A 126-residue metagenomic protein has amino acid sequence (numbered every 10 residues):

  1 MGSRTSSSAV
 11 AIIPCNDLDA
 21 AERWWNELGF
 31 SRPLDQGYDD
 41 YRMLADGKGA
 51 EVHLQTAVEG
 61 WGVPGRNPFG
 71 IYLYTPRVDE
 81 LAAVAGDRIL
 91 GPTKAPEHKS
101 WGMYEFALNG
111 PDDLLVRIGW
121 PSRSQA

Functional and structural regions predicted by a protein language model:
M1-V10, L28-P76, A82-N109, W120-A126: Vicinal oxygen chelate
I13-D17: Short, surface-exposed ligand-recognition loops at beta-strand->loop->(often short) alpha-helix junctions that present
A21-N26, A85, D113: Conserved active-site tyrosine of GNAT-family acetyltransferases
D79, L114: Conserved Rossmann-like nucleotide-cofactor binding loop
R117: Short hydrophobic beta-strand segments that form the core of ligand-binding sensory/regulatory domains
